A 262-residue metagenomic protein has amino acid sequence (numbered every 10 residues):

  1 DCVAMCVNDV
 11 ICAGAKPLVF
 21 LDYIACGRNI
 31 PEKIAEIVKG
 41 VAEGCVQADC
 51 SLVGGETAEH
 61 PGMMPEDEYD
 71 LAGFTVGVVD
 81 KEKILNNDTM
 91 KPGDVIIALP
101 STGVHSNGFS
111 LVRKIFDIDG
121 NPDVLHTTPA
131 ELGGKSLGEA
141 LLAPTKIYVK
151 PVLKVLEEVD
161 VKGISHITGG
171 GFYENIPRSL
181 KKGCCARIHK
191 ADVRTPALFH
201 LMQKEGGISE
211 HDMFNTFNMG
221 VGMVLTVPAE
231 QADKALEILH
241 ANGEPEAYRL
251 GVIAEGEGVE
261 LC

Functional and structural regions predicted by a protein language model:
D1-C2, C6, K16-S110, V252: Glycine-rich anion-binding loops of enzyme active sites
V7-N8, L153: Generic structural signal for well-ordered alpha-helical scaffold segments
G14-K16, L111, D160, E246: Short loop/turn motifs at secondary-structure junctions
F20, F74, H105, F109 (+4 more regions): Phenylalanine-focused residue identity feature
K33, I37-A48, M64-Y69, P122-L125 (+2 more regions): Glycine-/charge-enriched secondary-structure boundary and capping motifs
M90-E139: Acidic, glycine-rich loop-and-beta core segments that form the ion-binding/anion-interacting portion of active sites
